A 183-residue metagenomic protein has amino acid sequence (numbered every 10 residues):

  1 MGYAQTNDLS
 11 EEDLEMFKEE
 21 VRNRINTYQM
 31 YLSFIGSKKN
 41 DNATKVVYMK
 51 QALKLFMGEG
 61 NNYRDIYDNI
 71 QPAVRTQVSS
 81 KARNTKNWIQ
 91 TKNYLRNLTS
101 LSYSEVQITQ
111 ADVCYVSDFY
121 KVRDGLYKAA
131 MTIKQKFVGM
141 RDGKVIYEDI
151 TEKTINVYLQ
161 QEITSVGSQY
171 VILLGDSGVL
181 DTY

Functional and structural regions predicted by a protein language model:
M1-A4, V157: Sec-dependent N-terminal signal peptides of Gram-negative exported proteins
Y3-K50: Short, low-complexity N-terminal intrinsically disordered segments enriched in polar/charged residues
Y28, L32-I35, F56, V157-I163: Hydrophobic, Leu/Ile/Phe/Ala-enriched alpha-helical segments that form helix-helix packing faces
M30-S37, G58-N61, K136-M140: Short regulatory "switch" loops immediately downstream of catalytic or recognition motifs within protein catalytic
L32, A52, F56-G60, Y127-T132: N-terminal, helix-rich and Lys/Arg-enriched segments in bacterial and organellar proteins
N40, R64-D65, G143: Short linear functional motifs in flexible/disordered or boundary regions
K45-Q107: Short solvent-exposed beta->alpha transition segments
I108-Y183: Exposed beta-sheet edge and beta->alpha loop/turn motif
